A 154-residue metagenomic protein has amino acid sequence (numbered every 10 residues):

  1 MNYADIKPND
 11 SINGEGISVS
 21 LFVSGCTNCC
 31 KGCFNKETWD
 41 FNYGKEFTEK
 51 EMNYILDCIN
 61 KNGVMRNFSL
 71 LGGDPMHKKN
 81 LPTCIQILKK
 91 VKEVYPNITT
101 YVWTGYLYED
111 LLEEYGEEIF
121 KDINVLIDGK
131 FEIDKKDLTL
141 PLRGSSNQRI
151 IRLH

Functional and structural regions predicted by a protein language model:
M1-I17: Short, charged low-complexity linear segments at domain edges
G14-T48: Canonical Radical SAM [4Fe-4S] cluster-binding loop centered on the CxxxCxxC motif and its immediate flanking residues
N35-K50, V64-K78, N97-L111, F120 (+1 more regions): Core AdoMet radical
T48-M52, P82-I87, E113-E117: Charged helix-capping and loop-helix junction motifs
N53-K61: A short, N-terminal amphipathic alpha-helix
I59-N60, K92, F120: N-terminal cationic-hydrophobic initiation segments that often serve targeting/anchoring roles
C84-Y95, T99: Surface-exposed amphipathic alpha-helices with a cationic face
R149-H154: Charged phosphate-binding loop/patch that engages nucleotide di/tri-phosphates or the phosphate backbone of nucleic
